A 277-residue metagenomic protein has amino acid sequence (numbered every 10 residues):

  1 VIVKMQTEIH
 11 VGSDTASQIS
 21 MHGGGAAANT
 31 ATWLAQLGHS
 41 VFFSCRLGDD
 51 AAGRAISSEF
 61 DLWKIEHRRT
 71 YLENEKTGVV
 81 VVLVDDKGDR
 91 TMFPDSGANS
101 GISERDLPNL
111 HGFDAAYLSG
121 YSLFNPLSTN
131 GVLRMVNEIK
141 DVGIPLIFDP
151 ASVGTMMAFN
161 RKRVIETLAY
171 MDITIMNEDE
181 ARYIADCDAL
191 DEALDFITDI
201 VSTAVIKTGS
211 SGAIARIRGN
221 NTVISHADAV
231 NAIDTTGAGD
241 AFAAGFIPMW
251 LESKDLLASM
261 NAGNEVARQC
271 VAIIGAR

Functional and structural regions predicted by a protein language model:
V1, S58-L72, V84-T222: Ribokinase/PfkB-type carbohydrate-kinase core domain
V1-S44, A51-A55, A232-I233: Glycine-rich phosphate/adenosyl-contacting loop at the front of the ribokinase-like
D14, Q18-G25, A51, K76 (+6 more regions): Residues at secondary-structure transition points
T15, E138, A158, C187-R277: Conserved phosphate-binding/catalytic region of the ribokinase-like
L34, N177, G239: Short, conserved phosphate/pyrophosphate- and ester-handling motifs at nucleotide-, phospho-/glycolipid
L37, E75-G78, G209: Short, basic and Ser/Thr-rich N-terminal targeting/leader segments
